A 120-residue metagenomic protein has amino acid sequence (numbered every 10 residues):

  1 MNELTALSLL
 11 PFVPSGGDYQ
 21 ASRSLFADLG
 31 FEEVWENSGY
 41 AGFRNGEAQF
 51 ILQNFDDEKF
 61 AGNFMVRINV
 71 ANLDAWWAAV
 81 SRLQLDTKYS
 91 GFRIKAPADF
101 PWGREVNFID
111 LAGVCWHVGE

Functional and structural regions predicted by a protein language model:
M1-Q20, V66: N-terminal beta-strand motif that seeds the catalytic metal site of vicinal oxygen chelate
L4-L7, E58-N63, F100: Short glycine-enriched loop/turn motifs at secondary-structure junctions
F12-S15, N54, D99-P101, V118-E120: Short beta->alpha transition motifs characteristic of CBS
V13-F50, D56: Core segments of cupin and vicinal oxygen chelate
Q20, V66-A112: Vicinal oxygen chelate
N37-G39, F60, F100-R104: Short acidic/glycine-enriched loop/turn segments that link adjacent beta-strands
E47-F50, D57-K59, A71-W76: Short, charged/polar surface micro-motifs in flexible loops or helix N-caps
